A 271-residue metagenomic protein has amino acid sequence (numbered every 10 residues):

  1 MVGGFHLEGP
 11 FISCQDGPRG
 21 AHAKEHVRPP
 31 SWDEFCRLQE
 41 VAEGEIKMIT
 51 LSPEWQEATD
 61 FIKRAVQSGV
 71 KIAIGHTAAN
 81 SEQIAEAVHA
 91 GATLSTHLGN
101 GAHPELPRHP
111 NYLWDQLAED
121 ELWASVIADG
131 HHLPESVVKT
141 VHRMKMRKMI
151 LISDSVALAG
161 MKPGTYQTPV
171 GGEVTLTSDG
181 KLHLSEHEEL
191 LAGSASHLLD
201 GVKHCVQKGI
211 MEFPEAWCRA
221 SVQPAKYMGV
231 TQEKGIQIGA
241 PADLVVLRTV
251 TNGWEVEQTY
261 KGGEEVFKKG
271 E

Functional and structural regions predicted by a protein language model:
M1-E45: Divalent-metal coordination cores built from histidine and acidic residues
L7, A65, S95, C205 (+3 more regions): Conserved, mostly hydrophobic/aromatic
E8-P10, G99, V156, V250: Anionic group-transfer/hydrolysis microenvironments
C14-Q15, H103, G160, K268: Conserved protein kinase catalytic core
R28-W32, S52-W55, T59, P107-P110 (+6 more regions): Electropositive phosphate-/nucleotide-binding environments in soluble metabolic enzymes
W32, C36-P163: Active-site core of metal-dependent hydrolases
N111-A124, H142-S153, L158-L247: His/Asp/Glu-enriched, well-ordered alpha-helical/loop segment that forms or immediately abuts the divalent-metal
Q232-E271: C-terminal cap of metal-dependent C-N hydrolases
